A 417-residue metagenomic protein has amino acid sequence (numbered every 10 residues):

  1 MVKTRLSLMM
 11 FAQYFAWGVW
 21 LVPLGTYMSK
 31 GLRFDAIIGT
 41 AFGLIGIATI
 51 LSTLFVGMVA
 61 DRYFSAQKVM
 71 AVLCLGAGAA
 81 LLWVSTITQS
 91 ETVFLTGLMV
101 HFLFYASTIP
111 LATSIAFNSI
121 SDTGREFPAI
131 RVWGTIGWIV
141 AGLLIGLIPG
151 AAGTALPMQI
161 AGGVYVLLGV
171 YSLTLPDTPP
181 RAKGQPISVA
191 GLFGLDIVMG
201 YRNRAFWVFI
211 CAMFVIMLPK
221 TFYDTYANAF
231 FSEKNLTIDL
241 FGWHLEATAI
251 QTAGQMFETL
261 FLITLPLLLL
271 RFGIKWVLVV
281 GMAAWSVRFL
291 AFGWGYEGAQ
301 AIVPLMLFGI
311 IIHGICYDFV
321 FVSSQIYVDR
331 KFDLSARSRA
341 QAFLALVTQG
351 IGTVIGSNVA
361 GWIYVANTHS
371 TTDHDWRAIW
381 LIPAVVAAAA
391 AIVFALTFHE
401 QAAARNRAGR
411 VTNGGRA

Functional and structural regions predicted by a protein language model:
M1, P176-C211, L236-I238, G414: Juxtamembrane intracellular "pre-TM" segments in multi-pass secondary transporters
M1-G46, A205-T237, E246-I250, F321 (+1 more regions): Helix-loop boundary and gating motifs at the non-cytosolic
F11, A80, E91-P110, I115 (+2 more regions): Hydrophobic core of transmembrane alpha-helices in multi-pass small-molecule transporters, especially MFS/SLC-type
T40-M58, A249-L265: Central cavity-lining transmembrane alpha-helices of secondary-active solute carriers, predominantly the Major
D61-C74, L270-M282: Cytoplasmic membrane-interface "Motif A"-like loop-to-helix N-cap segments of 12-TM Major Facilitator Superfamily
L75-Q89, A283-A299: C-terminal ends and interior cores of transmembrane alpha-helices in multi-pass membrane transporters/permeases
W83-T86, Y165-P176, I379-A417: Multi-pass alpha-helical transporter architecture, strongest for 12-TM Major Facilitator/SLC carriers used
L147-V164, W362-A387: A membrane-interface helix-boundary motif in multi-pass transporters
